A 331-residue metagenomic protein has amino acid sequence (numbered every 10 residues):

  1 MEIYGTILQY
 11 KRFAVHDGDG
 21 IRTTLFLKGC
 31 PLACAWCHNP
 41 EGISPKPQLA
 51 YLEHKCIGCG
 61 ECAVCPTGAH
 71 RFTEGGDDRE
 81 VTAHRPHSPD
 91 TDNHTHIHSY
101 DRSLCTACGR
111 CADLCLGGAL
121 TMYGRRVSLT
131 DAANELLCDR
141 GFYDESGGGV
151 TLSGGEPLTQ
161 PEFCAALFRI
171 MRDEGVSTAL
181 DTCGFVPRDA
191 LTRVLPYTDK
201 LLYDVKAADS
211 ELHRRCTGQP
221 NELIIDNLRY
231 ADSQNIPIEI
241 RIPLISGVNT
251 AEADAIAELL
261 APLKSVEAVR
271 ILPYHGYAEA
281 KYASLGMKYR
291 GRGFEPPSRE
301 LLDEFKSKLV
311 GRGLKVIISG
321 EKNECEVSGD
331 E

Functional and structural regions predicted by a protein language model:
M1-D19, L244-E331: Auxiliary Fe-S-binding modules of radical SAM enzymes
L8-E61, H98-A107: N-terminal pre-triad scaffold of radical SAM enzymes
W36, P45-Q48, P161, N249 (+2 more regions): Generic domain-boundary/flexible-linker signal
S44-P47, R125, D181, R241 (+2 more regions): Residue-level detector of family-conserved "landmark" positions at structurally sensitive sites
P45-Y197: Conserved Radical SAM active-site core
L116, R229-D232, K306-V310: Class I S-adenosyl-L-methionine
R125, T217, N221, E295-R299: Flexible, glycine- and charge-enriched loops at secondary-structure boundaries
T130-S284: Conserved AdoMet/S-adenosylmethionine-binding subsite of the radical SAM
